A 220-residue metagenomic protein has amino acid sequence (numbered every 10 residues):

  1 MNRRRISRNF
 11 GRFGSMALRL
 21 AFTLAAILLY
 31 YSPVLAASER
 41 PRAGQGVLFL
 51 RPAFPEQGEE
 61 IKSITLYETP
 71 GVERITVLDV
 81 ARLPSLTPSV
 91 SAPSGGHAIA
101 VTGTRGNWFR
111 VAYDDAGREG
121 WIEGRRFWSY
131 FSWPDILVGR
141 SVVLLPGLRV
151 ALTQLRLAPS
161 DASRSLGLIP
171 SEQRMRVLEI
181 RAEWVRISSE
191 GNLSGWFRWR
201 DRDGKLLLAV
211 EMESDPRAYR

Functional and structural regions predicted by a protein language model:
M1-M16: N-terminal secretory signal peptides that target proteins for export/translocation
A17-Y30: Bacterial N-terminal signal peptides
S32-A36: Sec/Tat signal peptide C-region and signal peptidase I cleavage site
S38-G103, V138-A182, A218-R220: Beta-loop motif signature
P88-E123, P170-R200: SH3/SH3-like beta-barrel superfamily modules
G124-L148, E211-P216: Pro/Ala/Gly-rich low-complexity, hydrophilic intrinsically disordered segments
W199-R220: Short, low-complexity, Pro/Ser/Thr/Gly-rich segments in the mature regions of secreted, periplasmic
